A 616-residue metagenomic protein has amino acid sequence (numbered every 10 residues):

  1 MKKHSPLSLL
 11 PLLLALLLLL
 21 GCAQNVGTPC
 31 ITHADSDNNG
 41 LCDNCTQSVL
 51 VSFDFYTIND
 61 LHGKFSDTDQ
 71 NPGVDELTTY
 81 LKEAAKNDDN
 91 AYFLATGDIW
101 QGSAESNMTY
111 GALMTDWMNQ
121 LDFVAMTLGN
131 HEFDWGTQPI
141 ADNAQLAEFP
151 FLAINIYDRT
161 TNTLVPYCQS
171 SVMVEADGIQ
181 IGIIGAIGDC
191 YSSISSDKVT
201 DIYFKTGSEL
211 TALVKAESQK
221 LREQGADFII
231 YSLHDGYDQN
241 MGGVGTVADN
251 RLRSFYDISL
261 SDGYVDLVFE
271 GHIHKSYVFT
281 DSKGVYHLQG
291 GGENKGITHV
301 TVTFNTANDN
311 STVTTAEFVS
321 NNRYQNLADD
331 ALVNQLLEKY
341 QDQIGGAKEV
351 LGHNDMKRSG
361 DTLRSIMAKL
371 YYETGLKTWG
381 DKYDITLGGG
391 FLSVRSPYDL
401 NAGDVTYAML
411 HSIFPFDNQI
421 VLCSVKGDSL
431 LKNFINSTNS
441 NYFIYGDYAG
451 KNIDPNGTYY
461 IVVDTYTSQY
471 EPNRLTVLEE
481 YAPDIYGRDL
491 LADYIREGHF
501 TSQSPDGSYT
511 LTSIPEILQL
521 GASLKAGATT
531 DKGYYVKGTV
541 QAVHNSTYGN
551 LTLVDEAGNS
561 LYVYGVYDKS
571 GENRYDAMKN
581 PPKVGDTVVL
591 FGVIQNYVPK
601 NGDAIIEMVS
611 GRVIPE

Functional and structural regions predicted by a protein language model:
K2-L10: Bacterial N-terminal signal peptides that target proteins for export
P11-G21: Bacterial N-terminal signal peptides
L19-V49: Bacterial Sec-dependent N-terminal signal peptides
V49-R323, T386: Acidic, metal/ion-coordinating pockets
S52-D54, K64, Y191-K205, E209 (+2 more regions): Catalytic centers of hydrolytic enzymes
S52-F53, D60-L61, I179-I181, I229 (+7 more regions): Extracellular/luminal Pro/Thr/Ser-rich low-complexity repeat and linker "mucin-like" segments that act as
T57-N59, E132, G185-G188, D235 (+8 more regions): A mature extracytoplasmic/lumenal domain signature
D506-E616: OB-fold single-stranded nucleic acid-binding module
